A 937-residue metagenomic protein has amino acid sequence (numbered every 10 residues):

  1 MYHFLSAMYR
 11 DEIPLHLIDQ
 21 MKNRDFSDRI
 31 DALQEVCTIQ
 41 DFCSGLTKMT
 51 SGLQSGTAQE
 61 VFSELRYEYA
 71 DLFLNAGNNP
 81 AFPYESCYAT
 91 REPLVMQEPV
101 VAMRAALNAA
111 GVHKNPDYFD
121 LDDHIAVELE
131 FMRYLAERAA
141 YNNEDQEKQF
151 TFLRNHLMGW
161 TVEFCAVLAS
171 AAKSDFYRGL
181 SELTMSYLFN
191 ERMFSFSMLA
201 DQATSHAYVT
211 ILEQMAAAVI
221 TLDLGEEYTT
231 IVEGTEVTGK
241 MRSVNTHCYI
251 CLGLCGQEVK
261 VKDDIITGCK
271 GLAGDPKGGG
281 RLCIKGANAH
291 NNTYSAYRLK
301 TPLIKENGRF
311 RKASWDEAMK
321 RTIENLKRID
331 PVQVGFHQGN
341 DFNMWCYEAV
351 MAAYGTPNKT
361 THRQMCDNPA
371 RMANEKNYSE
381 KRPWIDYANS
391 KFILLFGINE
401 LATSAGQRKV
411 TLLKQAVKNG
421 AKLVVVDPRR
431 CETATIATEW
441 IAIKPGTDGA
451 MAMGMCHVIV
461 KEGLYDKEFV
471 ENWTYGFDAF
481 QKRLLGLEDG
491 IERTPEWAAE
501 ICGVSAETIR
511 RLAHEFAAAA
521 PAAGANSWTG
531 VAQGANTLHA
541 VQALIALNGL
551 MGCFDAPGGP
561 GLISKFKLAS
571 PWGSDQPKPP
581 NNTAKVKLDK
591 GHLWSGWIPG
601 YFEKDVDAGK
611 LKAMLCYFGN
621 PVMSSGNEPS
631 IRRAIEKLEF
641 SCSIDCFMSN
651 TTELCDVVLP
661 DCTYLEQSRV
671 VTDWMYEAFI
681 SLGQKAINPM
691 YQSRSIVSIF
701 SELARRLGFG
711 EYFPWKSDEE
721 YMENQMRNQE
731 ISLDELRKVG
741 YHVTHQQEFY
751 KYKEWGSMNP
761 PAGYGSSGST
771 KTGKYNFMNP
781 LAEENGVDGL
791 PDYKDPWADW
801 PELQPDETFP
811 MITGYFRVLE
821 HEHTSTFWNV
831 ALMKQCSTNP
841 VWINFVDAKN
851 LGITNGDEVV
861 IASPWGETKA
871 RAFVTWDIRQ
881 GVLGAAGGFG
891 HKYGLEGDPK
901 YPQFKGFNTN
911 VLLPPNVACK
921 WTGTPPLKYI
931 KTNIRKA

Functional and structural regions predicted by a protein language model:
M1-L212: Charged, alpha-helix-forming regions
Y208-L464, F480, S505, L615-Y617 (+4 more regions): N-terminal export/assembly segments and adjacent metallocofactor-ligating motifs of anaerobic energy-metabolism
K305-E317, H457, L464-A506, A686-G768 (+5 more regions): N-terminal leader/propeptide and maturation segments of large enzyme subunits in energy/redox metabolism and hydrolases
A318-V334, P383-F392, G490, R510-G524 (+1 more regions): Glycine-rich phosphate/diphosphate-binding loops that line cofactor/substrate pockets in enzymes
Y347-K414, N419-V426, A450-M453, I545-L654 (+2 more regions): Extended redox/cofactor-interaction regions of prokaryotic respiratory oxidoreductases
W384, L665-P689, I699-F700, A704: Glycine/threonine-rich phosphate-binding loop and adjacent beta-strand/alpha-helix elements that clamp
M455, Y475-I598: Active-site phosphate/pyrophosphate-binding segments
G534, I696-G740, A831-V841, V846-A937: Long, contiguous, secondary-structure-rich segments that constitute the structural scaffold of globular domains
